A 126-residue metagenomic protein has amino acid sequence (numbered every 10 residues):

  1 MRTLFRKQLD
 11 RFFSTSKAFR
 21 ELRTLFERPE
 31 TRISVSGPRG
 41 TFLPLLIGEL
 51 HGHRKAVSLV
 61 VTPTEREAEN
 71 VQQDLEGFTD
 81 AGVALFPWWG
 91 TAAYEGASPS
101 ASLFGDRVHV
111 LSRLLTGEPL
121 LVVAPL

Functional and structural regions predicted by a protein language model:
M1-L126: ASCE RecA-like P-loop NTPase motor cores that couple ATP hydrolysis to mechanical translocation on nucleic acids
